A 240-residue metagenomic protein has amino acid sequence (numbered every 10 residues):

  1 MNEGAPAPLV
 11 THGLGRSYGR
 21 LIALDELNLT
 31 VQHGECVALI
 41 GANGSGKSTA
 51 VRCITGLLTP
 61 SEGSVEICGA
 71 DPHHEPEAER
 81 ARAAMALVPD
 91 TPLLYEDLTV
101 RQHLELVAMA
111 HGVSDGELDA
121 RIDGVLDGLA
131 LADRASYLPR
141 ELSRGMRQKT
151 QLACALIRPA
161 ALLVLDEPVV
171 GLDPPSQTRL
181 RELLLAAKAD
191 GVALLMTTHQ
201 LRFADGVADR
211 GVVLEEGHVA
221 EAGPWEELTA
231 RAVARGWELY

Functional and structural regions predicted by a protein language model:
I40-A42: The feature captures the beta-strand-to-loop junction immediately N-terminal to the Walker
T55: Helix-to-loop junction immediately C-terminal to a conserved catalytic motif
G63-H74, A81: Conserved ABC transporter NBD signature motif
E105, M109, G116-R134: Conserved ABC ATPase "signature" region
L138-G145: Conserved ABC ATPase signature
L163-D166: Catalytic Walker B motif of ABC-type/P-loop ATPase nucleotide-binding domains
